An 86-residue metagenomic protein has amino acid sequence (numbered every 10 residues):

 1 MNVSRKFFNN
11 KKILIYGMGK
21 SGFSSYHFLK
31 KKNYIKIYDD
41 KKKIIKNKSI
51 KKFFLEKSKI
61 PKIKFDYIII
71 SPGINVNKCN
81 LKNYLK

Functional and structural regions predicted by a protein language model:
M1-K86: N-terminal leader/targeting and accessory segments in enzymes
